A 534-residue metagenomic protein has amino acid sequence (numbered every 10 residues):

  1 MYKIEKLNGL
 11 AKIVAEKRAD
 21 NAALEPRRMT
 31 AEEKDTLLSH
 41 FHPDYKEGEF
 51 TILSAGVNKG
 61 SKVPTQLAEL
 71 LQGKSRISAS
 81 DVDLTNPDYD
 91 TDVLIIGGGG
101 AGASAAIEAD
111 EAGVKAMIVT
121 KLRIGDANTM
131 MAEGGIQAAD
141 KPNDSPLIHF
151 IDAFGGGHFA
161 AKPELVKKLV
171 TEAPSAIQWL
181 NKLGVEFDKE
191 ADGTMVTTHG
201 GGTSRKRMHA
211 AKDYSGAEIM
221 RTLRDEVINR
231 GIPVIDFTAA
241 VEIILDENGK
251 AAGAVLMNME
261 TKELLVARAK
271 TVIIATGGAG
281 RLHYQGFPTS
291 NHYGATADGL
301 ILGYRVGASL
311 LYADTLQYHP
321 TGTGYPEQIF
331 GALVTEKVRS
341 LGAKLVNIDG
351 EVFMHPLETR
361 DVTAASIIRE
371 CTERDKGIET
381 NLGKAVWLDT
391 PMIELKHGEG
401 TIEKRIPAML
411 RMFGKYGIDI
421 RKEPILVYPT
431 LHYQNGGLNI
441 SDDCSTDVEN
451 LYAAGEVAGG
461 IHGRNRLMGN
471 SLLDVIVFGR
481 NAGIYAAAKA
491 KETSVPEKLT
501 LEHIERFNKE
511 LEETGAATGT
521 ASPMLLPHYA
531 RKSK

Functional and structural regions predicted by a protein language model:
M1-A22, A308-D419, Y485-E492: An anion/pyrophosphate-binding glycine-rich loop and adjacent beta-alpha core in soluble alpha-beta enzymes
M1-D92: Extreme N-terminal leader/targeting segments of oxidoreductases
M1-K3, S75, D81-D92, E108 (+10 more regions): Glycine- and aromatic-enriched mobile tails/lids
A19, F41-K59, I378-M412, Y416-R421 (+1 more regions): Helix-rich C-terminal "cap"/substrate-channel and partner-interaction subdomain that packs against the flavin-binding
Y45, E49-P64, L70, K182-E263 (+5 more regions): Conserved redox-cofactor binding core of oxidoreductases
V93-I96, V266-G277, Y452: Short hydrophobic core segments
A138-L169: Glycine-rich active-site loop/strand segments that organize a redox cofactor
T271-Q328, A332, G469-Y485: Glycine-rich loop(s) and the adjacent beta-strand/alpha-helix scaffold that form part
